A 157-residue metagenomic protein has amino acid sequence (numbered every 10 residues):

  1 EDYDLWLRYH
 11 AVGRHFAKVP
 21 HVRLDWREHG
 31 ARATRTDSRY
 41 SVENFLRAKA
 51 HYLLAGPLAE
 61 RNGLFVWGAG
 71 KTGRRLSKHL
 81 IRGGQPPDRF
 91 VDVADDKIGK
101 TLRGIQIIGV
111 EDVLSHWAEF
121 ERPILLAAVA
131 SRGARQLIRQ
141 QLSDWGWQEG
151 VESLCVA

Functional and structural regions predicted by a protein language model:
E1-L5: Acidic donor-binding loop at a coil-to-helix junction in glycosyltransferase catalytic cores that engages
L7-D25: Catalytic donor-sugar/metal-binding loop of nucleotide-sugar-dependent glycosyltransferases
A17, G63-W67, L126: Conserved beta-strand elements of the Class I
H21-H29, T34-E60: Catalytic core of nucleotide-sugar-dependent glycosyltransferases
R23-L24, A31-R32, A69-G73, D96 (+1 more regions): Short, solvent-exposed loop/turn segments at secondary-structure junctions
R61-L80: Glycine-rich adenosine-cofactor-binding loop
P86-A94: Short internal beta-strands
D95-A157: Phosphate-bearing ligand-interacting subdomains that bind or position ATP/ADP/UDP/GDP/NAD(P) or nucleotide-linked
